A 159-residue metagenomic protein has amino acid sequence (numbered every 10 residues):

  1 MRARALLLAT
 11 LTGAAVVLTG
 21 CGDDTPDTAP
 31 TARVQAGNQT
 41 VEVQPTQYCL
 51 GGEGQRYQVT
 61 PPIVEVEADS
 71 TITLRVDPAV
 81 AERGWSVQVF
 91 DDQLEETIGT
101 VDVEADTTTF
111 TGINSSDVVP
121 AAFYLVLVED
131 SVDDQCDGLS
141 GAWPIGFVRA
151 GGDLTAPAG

Functional and structural regions predicted by a protein language model:
M1-L8: Bacterial N-terminal signal peptides that target proteins for export
V16-G20: C-terminal motif of bacterial Sec signal peptides marking the signal peptidase cleavage site
C21-T25: Bacterial signal peptide processing site
A29-N38: Juxtamembrane extracytosolic/periplasmic "stalk" immediately C-terminal to the first targeting helix
G37-E67: N-terminal edge beta-strand
S70-V80: Beta-strand cores of secreted/periplasmic/IMS beta-sandwich domains, seen most often in copper-related folds
T73-R75, W85-G159: Extracytosolic low-complexity repeat regions of secreted or lipid-anchored proteins
